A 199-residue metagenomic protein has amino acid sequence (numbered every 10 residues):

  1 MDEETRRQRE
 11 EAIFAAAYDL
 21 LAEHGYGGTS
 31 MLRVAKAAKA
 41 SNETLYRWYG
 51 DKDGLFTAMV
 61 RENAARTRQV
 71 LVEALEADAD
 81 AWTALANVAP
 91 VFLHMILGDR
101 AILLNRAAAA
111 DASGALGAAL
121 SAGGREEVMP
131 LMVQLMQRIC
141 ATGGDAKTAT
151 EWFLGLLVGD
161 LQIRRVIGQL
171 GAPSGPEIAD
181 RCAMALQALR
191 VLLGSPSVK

Functional and structural regions predicted by a protein language model:
A12, A16, L20-G54, A58: Helix-turn-helix
A15, W82-G98, I102, R106 (+4 more regions): Amphipathic alpha-helical segments that line or abut small-molecule/effector binding pockets and mediate allosteric
G27-G28, C140-G144: Short, charged helix-capping/linker segments at alpha-helix termini
M59-V88: Amphipathic alpha-helical linker/stalk segments
R68, M95, L103, L116-A141 (+3 more regions): Amphipathic alpha-helical packing segments from all-alpha helical-bundle domains
A86, A146-V158, A179: Short, well-structured alpha-helical segments
H94-G98, P130, Q134-L135, T150-P173 (+1 more regions): Amphipathic C-terminal alpha-helical segment
I96-A122, R164-L170: Amphipathic alpha-helical segments used for helix-helix packing
